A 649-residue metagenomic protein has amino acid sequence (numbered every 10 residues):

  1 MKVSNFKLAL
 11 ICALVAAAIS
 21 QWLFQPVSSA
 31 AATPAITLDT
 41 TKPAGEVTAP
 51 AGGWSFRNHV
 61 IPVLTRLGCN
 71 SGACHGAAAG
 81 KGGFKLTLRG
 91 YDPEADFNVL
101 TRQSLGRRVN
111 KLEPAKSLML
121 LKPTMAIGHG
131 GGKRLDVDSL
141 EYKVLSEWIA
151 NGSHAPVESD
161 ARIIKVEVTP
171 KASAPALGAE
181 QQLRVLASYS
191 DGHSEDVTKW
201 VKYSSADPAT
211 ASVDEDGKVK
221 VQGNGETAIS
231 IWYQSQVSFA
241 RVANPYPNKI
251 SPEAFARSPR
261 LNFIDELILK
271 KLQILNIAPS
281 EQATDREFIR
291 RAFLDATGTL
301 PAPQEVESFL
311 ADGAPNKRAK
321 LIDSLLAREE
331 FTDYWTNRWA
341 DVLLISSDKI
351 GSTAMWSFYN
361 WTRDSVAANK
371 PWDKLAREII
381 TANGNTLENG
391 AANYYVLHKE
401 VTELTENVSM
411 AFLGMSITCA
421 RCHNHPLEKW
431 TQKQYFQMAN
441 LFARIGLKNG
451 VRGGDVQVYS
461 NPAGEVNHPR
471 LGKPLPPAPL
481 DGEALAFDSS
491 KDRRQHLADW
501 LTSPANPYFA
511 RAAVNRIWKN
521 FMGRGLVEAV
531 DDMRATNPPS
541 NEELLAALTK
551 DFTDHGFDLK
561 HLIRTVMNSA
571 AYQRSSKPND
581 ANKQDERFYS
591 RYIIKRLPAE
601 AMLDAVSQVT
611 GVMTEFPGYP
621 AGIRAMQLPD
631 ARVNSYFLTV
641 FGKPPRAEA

Functional and structural regions predicted by a protein language model:
M1-S4: N-terminal secretory signal peptides that target proteins for export/translocation
I11-W22: Bacterial N-terminal signal peptides
F24-P26, A30-Y142, D160-L186, S194-R260 (+8 more regions): Solvent-exposed helix-loop boundary motif
T65-L88, E147, N151-E158, S416-T431 (+1 more regions): Periplasmic/extracellular electron-transfer cofactor-ligation site, primarily the c-type cytochrome heme-c attachment
K133-S146, Y359-T362, N537, N541: Short secondary-structure subsegments characteristic of cysteine-rich extracellular domains
A256-E330, W335-Y619, Q627, N634-S635 (+2 more regions): Primarily short, surface-exposed interaction patches in extracytoplasmic proteins
